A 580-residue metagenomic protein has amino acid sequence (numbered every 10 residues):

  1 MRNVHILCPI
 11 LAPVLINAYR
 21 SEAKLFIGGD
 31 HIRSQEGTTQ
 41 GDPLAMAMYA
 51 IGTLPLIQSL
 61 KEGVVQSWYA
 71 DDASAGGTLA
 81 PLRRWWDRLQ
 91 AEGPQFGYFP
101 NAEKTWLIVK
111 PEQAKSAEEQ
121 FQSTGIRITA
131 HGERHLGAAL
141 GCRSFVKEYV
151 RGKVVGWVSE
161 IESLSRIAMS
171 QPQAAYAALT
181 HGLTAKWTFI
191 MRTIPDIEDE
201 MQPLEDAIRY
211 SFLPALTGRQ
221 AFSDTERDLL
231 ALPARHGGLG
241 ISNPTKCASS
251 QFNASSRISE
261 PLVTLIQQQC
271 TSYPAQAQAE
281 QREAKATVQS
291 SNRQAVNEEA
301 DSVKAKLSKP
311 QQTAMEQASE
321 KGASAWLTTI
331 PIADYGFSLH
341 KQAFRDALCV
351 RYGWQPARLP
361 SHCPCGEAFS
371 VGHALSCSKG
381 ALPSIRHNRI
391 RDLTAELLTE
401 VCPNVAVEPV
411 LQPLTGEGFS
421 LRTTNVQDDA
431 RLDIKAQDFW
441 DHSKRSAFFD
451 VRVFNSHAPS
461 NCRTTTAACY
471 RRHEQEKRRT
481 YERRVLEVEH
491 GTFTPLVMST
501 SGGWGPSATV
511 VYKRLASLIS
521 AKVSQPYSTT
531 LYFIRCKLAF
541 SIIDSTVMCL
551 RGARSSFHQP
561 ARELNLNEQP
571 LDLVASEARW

Functional and structural regions predicted by a protein language model:
M1-W580: Nucleic-acid-interacting cores, centered on viral/eukaryotic replication and modification enzymes
